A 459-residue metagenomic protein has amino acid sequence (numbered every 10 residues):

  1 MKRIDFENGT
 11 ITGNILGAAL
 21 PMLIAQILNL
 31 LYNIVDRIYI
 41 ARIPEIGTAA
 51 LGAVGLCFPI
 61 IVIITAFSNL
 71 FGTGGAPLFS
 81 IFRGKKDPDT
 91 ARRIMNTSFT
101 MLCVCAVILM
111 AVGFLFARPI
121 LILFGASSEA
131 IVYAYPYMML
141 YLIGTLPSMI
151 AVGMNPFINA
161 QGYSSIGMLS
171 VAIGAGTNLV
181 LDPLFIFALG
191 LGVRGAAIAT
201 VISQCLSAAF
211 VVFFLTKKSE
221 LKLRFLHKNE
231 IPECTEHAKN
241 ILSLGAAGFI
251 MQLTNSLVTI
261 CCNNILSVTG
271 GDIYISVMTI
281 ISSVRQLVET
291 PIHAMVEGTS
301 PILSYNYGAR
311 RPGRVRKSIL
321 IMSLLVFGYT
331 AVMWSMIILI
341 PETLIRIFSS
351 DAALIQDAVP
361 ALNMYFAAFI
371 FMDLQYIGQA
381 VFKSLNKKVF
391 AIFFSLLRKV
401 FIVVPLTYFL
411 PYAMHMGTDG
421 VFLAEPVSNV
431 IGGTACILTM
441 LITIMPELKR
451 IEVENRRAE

Functional and structural regions predicted by a protein language model:
M1-A19, F79-G144, G190-G245, L303-A368 (+1 more regions): Short alpha-helical transmembrane segments in multi-pass integral membrane proteins
F6-E45, P59-G74, L78, F82 (+6 more regions): N-terminal transmembrane alpha-helices
G17, I40-V62, E129-Y133, V193-R194 (+6 more regions): Interfacial/gating helices of multi-pass transporter permease domains
G17-D36, L140, G174, S203-S207 (+4 more regions): Transmembrane helical elements of multi-pass membrane transporters/channels
L23, I27, L31, V35 (+18 more regions): Generic alpha-helical transmembrane segments of integral inner-membrane proteins, especially permease/transport modules
I27, L31-L51, L121-S128, L184-L191 (+5 more regions): Helix-terminus/linker motif at the lipid-water interface of multi-pass membrane proteins
L51-A111, S148-G167, N263, I275-S335 (+2 more regions): Small-residue-rich hydrophobic transmembrane alpha-helices
G72, Y141-N159, G167-N178, A196-V211 (+5 more regions): Short runs within selected transmembrane alpha-helices of multi-pass transporters and secretion channels
